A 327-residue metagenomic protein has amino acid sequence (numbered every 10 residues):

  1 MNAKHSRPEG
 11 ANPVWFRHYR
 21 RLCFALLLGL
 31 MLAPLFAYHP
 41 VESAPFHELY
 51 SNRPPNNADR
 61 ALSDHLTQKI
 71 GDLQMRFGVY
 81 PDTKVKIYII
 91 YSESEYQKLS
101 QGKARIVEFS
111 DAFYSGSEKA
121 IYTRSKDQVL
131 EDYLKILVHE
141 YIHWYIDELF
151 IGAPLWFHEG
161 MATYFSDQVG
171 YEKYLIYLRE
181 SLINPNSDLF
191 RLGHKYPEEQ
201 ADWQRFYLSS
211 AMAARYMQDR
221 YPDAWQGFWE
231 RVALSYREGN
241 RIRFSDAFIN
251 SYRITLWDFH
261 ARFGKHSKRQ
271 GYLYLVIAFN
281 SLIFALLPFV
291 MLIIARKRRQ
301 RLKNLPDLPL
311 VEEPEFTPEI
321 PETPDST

Functional and structural regions predicted by a protein language model:
M1-R17: N-terminal secretory signal peptides that target proteins for export/translocation
W15-A37: Hydrophobic secretory-pathway targeting helix
L30-A37, Q168, F289-I293: Short hydrophobic alpha-helical membrane-anchoring segments
Y38-P154, R243-F244: Juxtacatalytic substrate-recognition/specificity segment
M75-D82, P222-A224, S281-F284: Surface-exposed helix-capping loop/turn segments at secondary-structure junctions
F109-A120, S125-K135, E148-N280: Acidic/His/Gly-enriched intrinsically disordered linker/tail segments that often contain short helix/coil "MoRF-like"
K268-S326: C-terminal single-pass membrane-anchor helix
